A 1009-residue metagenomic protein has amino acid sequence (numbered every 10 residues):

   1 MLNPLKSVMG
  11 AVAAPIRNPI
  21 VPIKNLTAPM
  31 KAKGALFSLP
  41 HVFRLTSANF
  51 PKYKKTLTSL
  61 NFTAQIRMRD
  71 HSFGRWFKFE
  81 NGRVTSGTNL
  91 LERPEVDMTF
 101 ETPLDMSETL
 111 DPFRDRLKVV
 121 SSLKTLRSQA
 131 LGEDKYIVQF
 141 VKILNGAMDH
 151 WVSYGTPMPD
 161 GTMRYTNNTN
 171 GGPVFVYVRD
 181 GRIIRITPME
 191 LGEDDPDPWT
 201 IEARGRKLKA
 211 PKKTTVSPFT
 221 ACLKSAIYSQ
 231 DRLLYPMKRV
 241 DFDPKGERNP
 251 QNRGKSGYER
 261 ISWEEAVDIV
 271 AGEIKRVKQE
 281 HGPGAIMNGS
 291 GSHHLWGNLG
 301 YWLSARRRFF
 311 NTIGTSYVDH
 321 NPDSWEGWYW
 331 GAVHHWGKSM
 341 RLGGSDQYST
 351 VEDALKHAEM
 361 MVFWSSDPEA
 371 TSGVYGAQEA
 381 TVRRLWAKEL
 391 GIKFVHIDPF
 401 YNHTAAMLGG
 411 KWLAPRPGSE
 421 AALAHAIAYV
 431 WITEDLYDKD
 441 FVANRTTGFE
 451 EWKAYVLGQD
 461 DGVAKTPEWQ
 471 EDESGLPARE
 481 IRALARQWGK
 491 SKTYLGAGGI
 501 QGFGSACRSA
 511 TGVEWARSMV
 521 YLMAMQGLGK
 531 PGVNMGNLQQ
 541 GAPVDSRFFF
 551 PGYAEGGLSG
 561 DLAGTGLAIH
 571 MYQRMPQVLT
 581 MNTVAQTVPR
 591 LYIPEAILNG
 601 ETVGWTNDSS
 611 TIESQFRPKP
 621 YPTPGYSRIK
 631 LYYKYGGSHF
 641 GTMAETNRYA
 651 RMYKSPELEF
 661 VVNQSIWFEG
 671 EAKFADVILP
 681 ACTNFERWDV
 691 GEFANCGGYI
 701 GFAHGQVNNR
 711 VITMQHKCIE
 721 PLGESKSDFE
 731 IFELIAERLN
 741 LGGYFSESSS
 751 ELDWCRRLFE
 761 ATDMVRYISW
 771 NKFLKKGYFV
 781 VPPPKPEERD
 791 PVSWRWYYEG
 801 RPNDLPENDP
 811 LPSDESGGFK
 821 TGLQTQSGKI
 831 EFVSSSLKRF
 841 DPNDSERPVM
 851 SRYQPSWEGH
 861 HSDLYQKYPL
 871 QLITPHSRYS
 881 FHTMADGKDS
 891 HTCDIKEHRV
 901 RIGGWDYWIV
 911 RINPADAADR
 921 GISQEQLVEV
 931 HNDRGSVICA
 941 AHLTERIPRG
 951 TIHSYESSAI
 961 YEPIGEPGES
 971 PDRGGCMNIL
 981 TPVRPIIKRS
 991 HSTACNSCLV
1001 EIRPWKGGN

Functional and structural regions predicted by a protein language model:
L2-W151: Feature captures hydrophobic
D70, K78-R83, Y177-I183, L408 (+1 more regions): Short acidic-glycine loop/turn motifs at beta-strand connectors
D149-L436, P477, D561-H570, V578 (+6 more regions): N-terminal export/assembly segments and adjacent metallocofactor-ligating motifs of anaerobic energy-metabolism
W151-S153, R206-T215, T713-P783, T883-N1009: Long, contiguous, secondary-structure-rich segments that constitute the structural scaffold of globular domains
A221-E265, I269, P283, G297 (+12 more regions): N-terminal leader/propeptide and maturation segments of large enzyme subunits in energy/redox metabolism and hydrolases
W302-I392, H396-I397, A422, V520-K673 (+3 more regions): Extended redox/cofactor-interaction regions of prokaryotic respiratory oxidoreductases
P415, F549-L562, I678-H704, T944-E945 (+1 more regions): Acidic, Ser/Thr-rich peripheral helices and adjacent loops at domain boundaries
F685-P721, A736, V833: Glycine/threonine-rich phosphate-binding loop and adjacent beta-strand/alpha-helix elements that clamp
